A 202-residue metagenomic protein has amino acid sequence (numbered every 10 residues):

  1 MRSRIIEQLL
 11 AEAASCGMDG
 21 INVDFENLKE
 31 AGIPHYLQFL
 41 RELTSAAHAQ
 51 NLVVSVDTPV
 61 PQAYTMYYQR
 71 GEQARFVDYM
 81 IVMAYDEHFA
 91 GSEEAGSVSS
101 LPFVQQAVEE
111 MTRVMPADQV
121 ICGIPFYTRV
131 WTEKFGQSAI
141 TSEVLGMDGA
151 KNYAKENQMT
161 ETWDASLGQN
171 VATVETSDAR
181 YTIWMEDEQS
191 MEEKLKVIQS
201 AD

Functional and structural regions predicted by a protein language model:
M1-Q8: Glycan-recognition patch characteristic of GH18 chitinases/ENGases and related GlcNAc/peptidoglycan-binding proteins
E7, E30-E156: Substrate-binding surface in catalytic domains of secreted glycosidases
A13-K29, M83: Short acidic catalytic loops
A14, Q73, Q199-D202: Non-catalytic positions within long, well-ordered alpha-helices that form the structural scaffold/packing of enzyme
V23, C122, I198: Terminal peptide-recognition signature
F126-V197: Glycan-binding loop/region signatures in secreted carbohydrate-active enzymes
